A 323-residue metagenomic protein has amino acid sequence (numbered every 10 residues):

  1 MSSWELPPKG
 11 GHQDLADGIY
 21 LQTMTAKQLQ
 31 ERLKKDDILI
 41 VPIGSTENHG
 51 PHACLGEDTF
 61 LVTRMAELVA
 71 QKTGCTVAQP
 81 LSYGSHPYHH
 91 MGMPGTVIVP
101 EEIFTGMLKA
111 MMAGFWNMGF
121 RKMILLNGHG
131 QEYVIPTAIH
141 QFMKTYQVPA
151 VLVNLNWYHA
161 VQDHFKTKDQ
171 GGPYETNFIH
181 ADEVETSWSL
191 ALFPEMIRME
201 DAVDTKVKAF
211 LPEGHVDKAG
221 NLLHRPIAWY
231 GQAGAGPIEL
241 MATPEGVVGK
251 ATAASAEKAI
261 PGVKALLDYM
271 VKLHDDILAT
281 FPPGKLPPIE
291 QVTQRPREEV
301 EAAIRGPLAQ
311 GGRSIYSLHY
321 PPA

Functional and structural regions predicted by a protein language model:
M1-K122, G128-A323: Extended, histidine- and acidic-residue-enriched regions that form the cofactor-binding/catalytic faces
